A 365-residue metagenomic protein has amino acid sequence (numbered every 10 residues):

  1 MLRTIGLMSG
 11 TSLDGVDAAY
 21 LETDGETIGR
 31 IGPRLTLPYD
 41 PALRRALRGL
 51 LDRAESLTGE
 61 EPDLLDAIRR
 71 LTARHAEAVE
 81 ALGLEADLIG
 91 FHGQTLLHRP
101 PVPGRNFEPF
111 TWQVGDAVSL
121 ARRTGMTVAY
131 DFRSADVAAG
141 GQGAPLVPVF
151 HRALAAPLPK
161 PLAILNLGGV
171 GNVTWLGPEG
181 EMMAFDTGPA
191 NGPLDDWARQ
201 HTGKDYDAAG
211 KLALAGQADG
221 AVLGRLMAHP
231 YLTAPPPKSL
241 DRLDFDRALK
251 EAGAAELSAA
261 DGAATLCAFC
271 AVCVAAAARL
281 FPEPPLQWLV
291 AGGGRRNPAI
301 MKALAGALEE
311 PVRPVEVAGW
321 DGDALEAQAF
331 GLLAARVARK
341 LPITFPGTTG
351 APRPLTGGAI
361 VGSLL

Functional and structural regions predicted by a protein language model:
M1-R34, P161-P178: Gly/Thr-rich phosphate-binding beta-strand-loop-beta motif of the actin/hexokinase/Hsp70
R3, R105-T111, R122-K204: Phosphate-binding/catalytic loop of phosphoryl-transfer enzymes
L13, A268, E316-L365: Glycine-rich phosphate-binding/hydrolytic loop that grips phosphoryl groups
G15-G29, R34-D40, M183-A271, A275 (+2 more regions): Conserved ATP-utilizing enzyme core subdomain
L50-A67, K204-G210, E256-L257: Short glycine/proline- and acidic residue-enriched helix-loop micro-motifs that form flexible lids or anion-recognition
A54, T58-V114: Short beta-strand-loop/turn "lid" adjacent to the catalytic site in phosphate-handling enzymes
R74-L82, A259-P284: Phosphate/ATP-binding catalytic cores across multiple sugar-kinase/actin-like superfamilies, primarily ASKHA
L96, P285-A305: Glycine-rich phosphate-binding loops at beta-strand->alpha-helix junctions
